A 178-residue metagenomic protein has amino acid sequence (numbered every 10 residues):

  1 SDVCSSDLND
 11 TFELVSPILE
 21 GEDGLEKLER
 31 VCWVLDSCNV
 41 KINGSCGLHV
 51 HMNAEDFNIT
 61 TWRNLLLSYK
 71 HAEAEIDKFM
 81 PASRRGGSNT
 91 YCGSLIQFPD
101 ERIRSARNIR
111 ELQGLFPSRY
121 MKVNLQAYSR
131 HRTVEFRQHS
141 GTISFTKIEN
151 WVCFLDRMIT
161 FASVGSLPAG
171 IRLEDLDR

Functional and structural regions predicted by a protein language model:
D2-S5: Short, small-residue-biased leader/transition segments that mark boundaries at the very start of proteins
T11, K41-F57, H131-R137: Histidine-centered divalent-metal-coordination microenvironment in nucleic-acid enzymes
T11, W62-S140: Aromatic/basic-lined ligand-recognition segments that form π-stacking hydrophobic pockets flanked by Lys/Arg to engage
E13-E22: The substrate-binding groove and active-site-proximal loops of carbohydrate-active enzymes, especially glycoside
G21-C32, E55-P81, S144-I159: Helical (often loop-to-helix) elements that flank the catalytic cores of nucleotide-handling enzymes
V34-K41: Catalytic micro-motifs at enzyme active sites that drive phosphoryl/nucleotidyl and oxygen chemistry
N43, A74-S88, T160-R178: Flexible helix-coil linker/hinge segments at domain or subdomain boundaries
S129-V134, Q138-L167: Long, repeat-rich segments with strong aromatic
